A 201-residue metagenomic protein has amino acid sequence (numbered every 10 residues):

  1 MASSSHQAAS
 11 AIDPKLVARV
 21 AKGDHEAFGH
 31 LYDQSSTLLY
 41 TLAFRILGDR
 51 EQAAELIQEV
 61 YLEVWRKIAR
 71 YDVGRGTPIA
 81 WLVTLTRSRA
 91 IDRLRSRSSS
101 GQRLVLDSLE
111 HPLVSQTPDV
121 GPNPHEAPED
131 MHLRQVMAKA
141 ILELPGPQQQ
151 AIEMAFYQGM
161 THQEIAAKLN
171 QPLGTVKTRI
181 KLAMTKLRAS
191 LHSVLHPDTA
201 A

Functional and structural regions predicted by a protein language model:
S3-H6, A11, H111-L142: Acidic, proline/glycine-rich intrinsically disordered inter-domain spacer in sigma factors
S3-H6, A21-H30, Y40-E59, V194-L195: Short, charged helix-capping/linker segments at alpha-helix termini
A21-K22, R45-G48, E59-R75, S96 (+1 more regions): Sigma70-family region 2
L31, S35, L39, V60 (+3 more regions): Residue-level preference for hydrophobic side chains embedded in well-ordered alpha helices
L39, A43, I68, L82-L94: Hydrophobic-face residues of short alpha-helical interaction/recognition segments
R93-Q116, D198: Short, basic/polar amphipathic helix motif occurring as a linker/hinge flanking DNA-binding modules in transcription
L94-S98, L144-Q149, T178-A201: Short, Lys/Arg-enriched C-terminal cap helix and immediately downstream tail that follows
Q135-Q150, M154-T175, K186: Helix-turn-helix DNA-binding module
